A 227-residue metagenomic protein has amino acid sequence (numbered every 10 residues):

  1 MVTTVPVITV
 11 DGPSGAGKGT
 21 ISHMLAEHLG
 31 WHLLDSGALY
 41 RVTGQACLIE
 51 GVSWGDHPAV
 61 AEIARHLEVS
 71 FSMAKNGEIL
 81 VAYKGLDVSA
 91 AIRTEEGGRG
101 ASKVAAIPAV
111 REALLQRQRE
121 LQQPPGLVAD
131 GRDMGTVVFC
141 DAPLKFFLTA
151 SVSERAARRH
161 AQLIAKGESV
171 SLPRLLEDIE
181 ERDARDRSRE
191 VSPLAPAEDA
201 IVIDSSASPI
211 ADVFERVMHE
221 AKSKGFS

Functional and structural regions predicted by a protein language model:
I8-V10: Hydrophobic anchor at the beta1->P-loop junction of P-loop NTPases
P13: P-loop (Walker A) phosphate-binding loop of NTP-binding proteins
K18: Conserved lysine of the Walker
I21: Hydrophobic positions on the alpha1 helix immediately C-terminal to the Walker A/P-loop
E27-R93: N-terminal phosphate/diphosphate-binding loop that engages ATP/GTP or pyrophosphate donors across diverse enzyme folds
A82-Y83, D87-S89, H160-E168, R185 (+1 more regions): NTP-dependent small-molecule kinase module
Y83, S89-E168: ATP-dependent NMP and nucleoside kinases share a basic, alpha-helical "lid"
V152-H160, L172, L176, E180 (+1 more regions): An amphipathic alpha-helix signature
